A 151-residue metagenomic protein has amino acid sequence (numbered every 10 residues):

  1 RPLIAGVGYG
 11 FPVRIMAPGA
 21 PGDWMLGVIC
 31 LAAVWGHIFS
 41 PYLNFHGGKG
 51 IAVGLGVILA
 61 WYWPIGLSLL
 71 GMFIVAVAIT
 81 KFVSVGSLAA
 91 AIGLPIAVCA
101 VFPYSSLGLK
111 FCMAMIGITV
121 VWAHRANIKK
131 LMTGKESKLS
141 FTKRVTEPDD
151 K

Functional and structural regions predicted by a protein language model:
P2-I4, I38-I51, A76-A89, A123-K151: Interhelical loop and helix-boundary elements at the membrane-water interface of polytopic inner-membrane proteins
L3-V28, L59-G66, C99-C112: Helix-coil boundary and interhelical linker segments in multi-pass alpha-helical membrane proteins
I4, G8, L31, G71-M72 (+1 more regions): Hydrophobic/aromatic residues in alpha-helical transmembrane segments
P12-V13, A32, G50-T80, I92-F102: Interfacial segments of multi-pass membrane proteins
M25-H37: Small-residue-enriched transmembrane helix starts and helix-helix packing motifs in multi-pass inner-membrane proteins
L67, V83-A91, Y104-I116: Loop-to-transmembrane alpha-helix initiation sites
I74, M115-V121: Hydrophobic core segments of alpha-helical transmembrane domains in multi-pass membrane transport and ion-translocation
